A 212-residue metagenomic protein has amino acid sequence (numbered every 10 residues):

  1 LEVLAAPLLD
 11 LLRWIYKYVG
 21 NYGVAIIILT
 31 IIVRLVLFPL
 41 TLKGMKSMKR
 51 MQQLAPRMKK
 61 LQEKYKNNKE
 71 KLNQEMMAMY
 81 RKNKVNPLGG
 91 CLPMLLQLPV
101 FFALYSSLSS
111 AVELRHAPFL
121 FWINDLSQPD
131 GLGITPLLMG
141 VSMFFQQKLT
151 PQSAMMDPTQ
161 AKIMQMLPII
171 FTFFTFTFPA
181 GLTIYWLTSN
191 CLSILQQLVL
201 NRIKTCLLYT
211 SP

Functional and structural regions predicted by a protein language model:
L1-A6: Extended, hydrophilic extramembrane loops/domains of integral membrane proteins
K17-A25, P129-G131: Juxtamembrane/start-of-transmembrane alpha-helix segments at the extracytoplasmic/lumenal side of membrane anchors
I28, I32, V36, L96 (+5 more regions): Lipid-exposed faces of alpha-helical membrane segments in multi-pass integral membrane proteins
M77-Y105: Transmembrane alpha-helical segments and their cytosolic interface motifs in multi-pass membrane proteins
A111-L137: Conserved catalytic motifs of ABC-family nucleotide-binding domains
Q147-T159, K204: Alpha-helical transmembrane segments
P158-I203: Canonical bilayer-spanning transmembrane alpha-helix
Y209-P212: Conserved small/polar residues in nucleotide/adenosyl-binding loops
